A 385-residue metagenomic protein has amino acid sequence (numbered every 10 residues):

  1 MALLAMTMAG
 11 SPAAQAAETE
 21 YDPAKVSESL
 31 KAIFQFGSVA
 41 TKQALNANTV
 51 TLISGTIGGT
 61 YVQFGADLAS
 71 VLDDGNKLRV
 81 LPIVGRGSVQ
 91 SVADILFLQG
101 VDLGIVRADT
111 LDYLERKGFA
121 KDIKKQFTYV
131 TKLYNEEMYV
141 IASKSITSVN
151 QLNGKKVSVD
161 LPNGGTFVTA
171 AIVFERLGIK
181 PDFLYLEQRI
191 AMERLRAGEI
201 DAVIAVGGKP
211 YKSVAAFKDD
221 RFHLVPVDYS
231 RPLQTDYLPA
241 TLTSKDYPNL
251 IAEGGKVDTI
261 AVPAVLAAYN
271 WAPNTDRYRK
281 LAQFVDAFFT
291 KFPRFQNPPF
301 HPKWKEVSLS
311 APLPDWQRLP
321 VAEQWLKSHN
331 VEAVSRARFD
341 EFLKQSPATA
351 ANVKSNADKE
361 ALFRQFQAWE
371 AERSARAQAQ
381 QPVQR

Functional and structural regions predicted by a protein language model:
M1-G10: Bacterial N-terminal signal peptides
A17-A32, G37-T41, I190, R196 (+4 more regions): An extracytoplasmic/periplasmic, membrane-proximal ligand-sensing/linker region
V26-D67: Extracytoplasmic "Venus flytrap"
V50-L72, V80, N135-E193, A197: Bilobed "Venus flytrap"/periplasmic-binding protein-like clamshell domains and structurally analogous long
A66-S70, L81-D122, M192-R194, K209-K218: Pocket-flanking alpha-helical
L78-G87, K180-Q188, A205, R385: Short beta-strand-to-loop elements that line the ligand-binding cleft of bilobed periplasmic-binding protein-like
A108-T110, G118-F119, K180-D276: Pocket-lining segment of extracytoplasmic ligand-binding domains
P162-V173, A240-P314: Ligand-binding clefts/hinges and TM-proximal coupling segments of bilobed small-molecule sensing domains
